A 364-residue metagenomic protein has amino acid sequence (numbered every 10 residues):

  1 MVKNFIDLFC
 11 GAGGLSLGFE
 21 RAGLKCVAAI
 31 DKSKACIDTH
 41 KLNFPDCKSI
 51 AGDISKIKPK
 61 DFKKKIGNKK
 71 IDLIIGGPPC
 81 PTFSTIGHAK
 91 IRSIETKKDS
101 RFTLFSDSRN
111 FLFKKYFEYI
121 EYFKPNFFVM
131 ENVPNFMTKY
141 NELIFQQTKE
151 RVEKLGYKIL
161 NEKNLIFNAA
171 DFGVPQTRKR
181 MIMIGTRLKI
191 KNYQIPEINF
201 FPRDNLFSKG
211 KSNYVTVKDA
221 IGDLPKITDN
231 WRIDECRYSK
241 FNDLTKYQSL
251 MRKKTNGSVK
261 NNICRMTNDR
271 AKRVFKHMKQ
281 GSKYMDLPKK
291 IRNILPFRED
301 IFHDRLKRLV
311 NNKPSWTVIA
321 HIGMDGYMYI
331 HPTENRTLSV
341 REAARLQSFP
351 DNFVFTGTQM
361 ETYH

Functional and structural regions predicted by a protein language model:
V2-K124, P134-T138, E142-F145: Core alpha/beta nucleotide-donor-binding catalytic domains of modification enzymes
H40, E197-L206, H321, Y329-P332: Histidine-centered active-site/metal-ligand motif
I54-F62, L165-A170, I301-D304: Short alpha-helical segments and helix-capping/turn motifs at coil-helix boundaries
I57, F83, F136, V174 (+6 more regions): Short clusters of hydrophobic/aromatic residues that line enzyme substrate/ligand-binding pockets
K65-N68, I86-N293: Class I S-adenosyl-L-methionine
P78-C80, G87, R187, I322 (+1 more regions): Short, small-residue-rich loop/turn micro-motifs
P81-F83, I190-N192, D325-M328: Short, acidic Gly/Pro/Ser/Thr-rich loop/turn segments
R237-H364: C-terminal target-recognition/interaction regions appended to catalytic cores
